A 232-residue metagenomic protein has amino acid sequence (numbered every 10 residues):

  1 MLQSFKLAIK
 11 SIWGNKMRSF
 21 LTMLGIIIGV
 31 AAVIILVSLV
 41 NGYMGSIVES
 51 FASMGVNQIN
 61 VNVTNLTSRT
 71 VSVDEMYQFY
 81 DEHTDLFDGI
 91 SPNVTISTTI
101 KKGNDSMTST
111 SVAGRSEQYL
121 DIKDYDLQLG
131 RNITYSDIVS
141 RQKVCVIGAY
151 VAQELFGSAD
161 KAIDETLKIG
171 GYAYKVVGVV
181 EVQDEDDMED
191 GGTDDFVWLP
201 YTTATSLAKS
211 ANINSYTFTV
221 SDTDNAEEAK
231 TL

Functional and structural regions predicted by a protein language model:
M1-L232: Bacterial inner-membrane juxtamembrane interface segments
